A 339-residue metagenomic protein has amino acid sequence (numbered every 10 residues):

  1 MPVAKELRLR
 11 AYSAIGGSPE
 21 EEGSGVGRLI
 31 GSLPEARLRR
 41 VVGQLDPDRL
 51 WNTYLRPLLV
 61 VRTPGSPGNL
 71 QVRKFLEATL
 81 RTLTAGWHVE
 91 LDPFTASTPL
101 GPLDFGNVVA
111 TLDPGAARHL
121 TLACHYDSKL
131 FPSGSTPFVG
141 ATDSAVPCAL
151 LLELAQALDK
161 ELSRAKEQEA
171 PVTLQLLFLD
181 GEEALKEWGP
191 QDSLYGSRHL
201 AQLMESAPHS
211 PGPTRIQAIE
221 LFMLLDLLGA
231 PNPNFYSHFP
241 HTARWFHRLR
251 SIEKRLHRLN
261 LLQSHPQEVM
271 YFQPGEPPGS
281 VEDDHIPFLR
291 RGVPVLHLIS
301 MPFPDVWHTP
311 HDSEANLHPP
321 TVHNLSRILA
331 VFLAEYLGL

Functional and structural regions predicted by a protein language model:
M1-L339: Secretory-pathway/membrane protein signature
